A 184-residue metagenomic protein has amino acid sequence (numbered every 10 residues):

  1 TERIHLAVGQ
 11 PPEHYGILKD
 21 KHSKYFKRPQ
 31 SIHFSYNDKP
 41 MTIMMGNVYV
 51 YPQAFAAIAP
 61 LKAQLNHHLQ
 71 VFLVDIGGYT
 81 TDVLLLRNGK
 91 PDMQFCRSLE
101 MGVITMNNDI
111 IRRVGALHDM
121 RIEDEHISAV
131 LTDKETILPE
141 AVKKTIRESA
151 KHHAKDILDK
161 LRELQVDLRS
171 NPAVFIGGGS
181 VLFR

Functional and structural regions predicted by a protein language model:
T1-V71, K90-T105, E125-R184: Nucleotide/phosphate-binding catalytic cleft detector across ATP-hydrolyzing and phosphate-transferring enzymes
V74-G78: Active-site-proximal alpha-helical scaffolds that flank and shape metal-associated catalytic sites
T81-L85: Short beta-strand scaffold segments in enzyme catalytic cores
A116-D124: Active-site-adjacent segment of 2-oxoglutarate/Fe(II) JmjC oxygenases
